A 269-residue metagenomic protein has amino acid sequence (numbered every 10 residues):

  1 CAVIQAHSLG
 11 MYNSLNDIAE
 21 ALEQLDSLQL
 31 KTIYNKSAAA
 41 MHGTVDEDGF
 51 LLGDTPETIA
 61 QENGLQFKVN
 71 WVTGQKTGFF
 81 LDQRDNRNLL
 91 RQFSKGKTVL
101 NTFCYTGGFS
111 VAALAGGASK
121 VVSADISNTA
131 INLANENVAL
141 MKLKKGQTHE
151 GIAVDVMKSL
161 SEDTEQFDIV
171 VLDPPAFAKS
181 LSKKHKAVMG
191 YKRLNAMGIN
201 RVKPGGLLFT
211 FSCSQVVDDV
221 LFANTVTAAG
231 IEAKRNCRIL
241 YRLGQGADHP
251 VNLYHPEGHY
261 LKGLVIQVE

Functional and structural regions predicted by a protein language model:
Y12-F80, N88: Non-catalytic substrate-recognition/targeting regions of SAM-dependent transferases
G96-Y105: Conserved class I S-adenosyl-L-methionine
T106-S119: Conserved SAM-binding loop of SAM-dependent methyltransferases across substrates and taxa, primarily the Class I
K120-D125: Conserved SAM-binding motif I beta-strand of class I
T129-V171: S-adenosyl-L-methionine
L143, V202-P204: Helix-to-beta-strand junctions that scaffold the AdoMet/dcAdoMet cofactor pocket in Class I SAM-dependent enzymes
F167-M197: Mobile active-site "lid"/loop adjacent to the S-adenosyl-L-methionine
R193, L207-E269: C-terminal catalytic and target-recognition region of SAM-dependent MTase-like enzymes, primarily methyltransferases
